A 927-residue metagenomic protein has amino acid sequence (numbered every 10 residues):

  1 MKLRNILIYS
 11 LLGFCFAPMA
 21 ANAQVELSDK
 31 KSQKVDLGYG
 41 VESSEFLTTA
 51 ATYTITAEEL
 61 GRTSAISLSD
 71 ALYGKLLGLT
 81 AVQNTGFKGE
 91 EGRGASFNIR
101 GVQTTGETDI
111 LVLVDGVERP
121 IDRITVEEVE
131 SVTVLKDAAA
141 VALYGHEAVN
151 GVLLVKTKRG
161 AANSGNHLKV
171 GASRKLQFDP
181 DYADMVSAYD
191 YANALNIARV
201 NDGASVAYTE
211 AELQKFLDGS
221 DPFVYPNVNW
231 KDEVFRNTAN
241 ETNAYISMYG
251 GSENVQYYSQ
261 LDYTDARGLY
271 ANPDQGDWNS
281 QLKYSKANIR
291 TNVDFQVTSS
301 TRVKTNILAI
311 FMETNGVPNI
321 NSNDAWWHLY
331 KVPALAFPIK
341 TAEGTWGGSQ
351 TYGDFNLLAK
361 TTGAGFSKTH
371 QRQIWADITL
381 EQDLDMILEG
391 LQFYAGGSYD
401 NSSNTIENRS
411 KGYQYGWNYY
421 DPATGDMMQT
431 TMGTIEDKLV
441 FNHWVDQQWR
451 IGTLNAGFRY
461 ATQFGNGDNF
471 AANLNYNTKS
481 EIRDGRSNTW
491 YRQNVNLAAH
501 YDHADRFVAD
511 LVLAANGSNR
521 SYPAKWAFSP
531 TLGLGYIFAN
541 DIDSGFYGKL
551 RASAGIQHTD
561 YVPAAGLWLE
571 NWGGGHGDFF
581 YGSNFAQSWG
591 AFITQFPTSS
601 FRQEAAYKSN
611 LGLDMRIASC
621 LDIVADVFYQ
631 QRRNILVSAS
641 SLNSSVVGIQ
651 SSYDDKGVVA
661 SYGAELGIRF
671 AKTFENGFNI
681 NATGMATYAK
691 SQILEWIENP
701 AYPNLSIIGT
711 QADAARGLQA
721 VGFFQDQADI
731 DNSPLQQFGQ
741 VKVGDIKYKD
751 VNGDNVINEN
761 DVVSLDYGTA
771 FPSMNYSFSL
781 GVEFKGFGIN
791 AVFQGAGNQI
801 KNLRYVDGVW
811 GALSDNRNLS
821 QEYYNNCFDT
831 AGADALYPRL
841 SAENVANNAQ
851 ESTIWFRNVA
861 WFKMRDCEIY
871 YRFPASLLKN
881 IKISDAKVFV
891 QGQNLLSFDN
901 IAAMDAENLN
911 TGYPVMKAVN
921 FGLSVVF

Functional and structural regions predicted by a protein language model:
M1-I289, V303, N752, T911: Short, small/polar-rich motifs associated with maturation and membrane association, primarily at protein termini
I8, N292, Q296, S300 (+7 more regions): Extracellular/periplasmic, surface-exposed regions of secreted and cell-surface proteins
K169-P222, I320, T673-A770, G832: Conserved small-residue
D179, F223-D262, A266-Y270, S280-F355 (+8 more regions): Flexible loop and strand-edge segments within Gram-negative outer membrane beta-barrel domains
I339-T341, A359, A796-V888, G892: Extracytoplasmic gating/loop element in the C-terminal half of outer-membrane beta-barrel translocons and assembly
Q650-A660, P700-L718, L765-G781, V809-N825 (+2 more regions): C-terminal extracellular loops and terminal segments of Gram-negative outer membrane beta-barrel proteins
A770-N802: Glycine-rich, aromatic-lined ligand/substrate-binding cores of catalytic and carbohydrate-binding domains
